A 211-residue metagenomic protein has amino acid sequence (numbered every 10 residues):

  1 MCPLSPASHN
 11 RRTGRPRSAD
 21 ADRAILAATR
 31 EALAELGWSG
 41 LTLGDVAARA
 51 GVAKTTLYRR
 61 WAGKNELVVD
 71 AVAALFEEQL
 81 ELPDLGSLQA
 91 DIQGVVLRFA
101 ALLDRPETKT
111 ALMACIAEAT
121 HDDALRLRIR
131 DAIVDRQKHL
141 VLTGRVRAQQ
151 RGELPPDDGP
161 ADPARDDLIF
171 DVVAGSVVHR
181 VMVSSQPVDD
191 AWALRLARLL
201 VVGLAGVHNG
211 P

Functional and structural regions predicted by a protein language model:
M1-R49, T55, E66: Basic, helix-initiating cap at the start of DNA-binding domains
M1-T13, T143-Q150, D167, V172 (+1 more regions): C-terminal peripheral helix-coil segments that are non-catalytic and often amphipathic
I25, G40, G63-V68, E78-Q79 (+1 more regions): Short amphipathic alpha-helical segment with a characteristic S/N-K-E followed by hydrophobic residues
E66, A71-V72, D104-D131: Amphipathic alpha-helical segments used for helix-helix packing
L80-K109, D162: Hydrophobic alpha-helical connector segments
T110, D123-R151, D167: Amphipathic alpha-helical packing segments from all-alpha helical-bundle domains
